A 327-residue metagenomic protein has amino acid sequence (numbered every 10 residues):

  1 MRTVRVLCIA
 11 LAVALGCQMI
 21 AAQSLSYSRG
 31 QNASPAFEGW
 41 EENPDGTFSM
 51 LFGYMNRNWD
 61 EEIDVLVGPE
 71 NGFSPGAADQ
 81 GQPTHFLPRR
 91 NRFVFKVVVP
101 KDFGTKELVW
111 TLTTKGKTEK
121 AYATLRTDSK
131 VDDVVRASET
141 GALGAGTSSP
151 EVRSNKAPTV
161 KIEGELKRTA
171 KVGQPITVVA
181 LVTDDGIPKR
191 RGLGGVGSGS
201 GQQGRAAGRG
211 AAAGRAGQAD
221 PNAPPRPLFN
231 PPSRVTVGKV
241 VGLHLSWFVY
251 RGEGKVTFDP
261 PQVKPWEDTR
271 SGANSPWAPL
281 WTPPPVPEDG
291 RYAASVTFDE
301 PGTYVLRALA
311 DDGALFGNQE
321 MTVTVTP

Functional and structural regions predicted by a protein language model:
C8-Q18: Bacterial N-terminal signal peptides
A33-F37, S129-K171, T183-K189: Short, compositionally biased P/S/T/A/G/V-rich stretches that sit at domain boundaries
E42, V286, A294-E300: Residue-level recognition of secondary-structure-to-loop junctions
N56-N58, V182-P188, V235, R251 (+1 more regions): Extracellular acidic, Ser/Thr/Pro-rich low-complexity tracts
R191-S233: Disordered, low-complexity segments in secreted/periplasmic proteins that are enriched in proline
Y250-A294: Surface-exposed, flexible coil segments in extracellular/virion-facing regions
N318-V325: C-terminal edge beta-strand
